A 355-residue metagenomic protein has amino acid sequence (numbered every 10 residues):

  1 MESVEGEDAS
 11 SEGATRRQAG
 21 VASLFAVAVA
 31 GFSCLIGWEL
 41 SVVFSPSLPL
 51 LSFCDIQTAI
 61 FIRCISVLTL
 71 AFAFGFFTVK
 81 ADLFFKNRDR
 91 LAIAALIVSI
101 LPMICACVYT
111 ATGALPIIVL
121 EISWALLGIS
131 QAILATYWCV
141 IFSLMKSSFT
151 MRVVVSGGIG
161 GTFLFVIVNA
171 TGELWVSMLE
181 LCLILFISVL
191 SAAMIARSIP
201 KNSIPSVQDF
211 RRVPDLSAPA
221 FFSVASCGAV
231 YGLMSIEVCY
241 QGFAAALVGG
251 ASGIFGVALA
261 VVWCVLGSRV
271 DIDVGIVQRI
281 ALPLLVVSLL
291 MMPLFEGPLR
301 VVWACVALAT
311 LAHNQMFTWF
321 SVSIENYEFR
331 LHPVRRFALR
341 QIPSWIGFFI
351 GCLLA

Functional and structural regions predicted by a protein language model:
E2-A14, S148-F149, F165-G232, S268: Intracellular loop-helix junctions on the cytosolic face of multi-pass helical membrane proteins
T15-L50, I56-I60, V213-M234: Pair of pore-lining "gating" transmembrane helices in MFS-fold secondary transporters
T69-F76, G249-D271, S344-F348, C352: Transmembrane alpha-helices of Major Facilitator/SLC transporters
V98-G113, P283-E296: C-terminal ends and interior cores of transmembrane alpha-helices in multi-pass membrane transporters/permeases
P116-L134, L299-Q315: Hydrophobic core of transmembrane alpha-helices in multi-pass small-molecule transporters, especially MFS/SLC-type
A132-M145, N314-E328: Intracellular juxtamembrane helix-capping segments at the cytosolic ends of symmetry-related transmembrane helices
S148-N169, R336-C352: Glycine-rich segments within core transmembrane alpha-helices of 12-TM secondary carriers
G275-N314: C-terminal transmembrane helical hairpin of 12-TM major facilitator-type secondary transporters
